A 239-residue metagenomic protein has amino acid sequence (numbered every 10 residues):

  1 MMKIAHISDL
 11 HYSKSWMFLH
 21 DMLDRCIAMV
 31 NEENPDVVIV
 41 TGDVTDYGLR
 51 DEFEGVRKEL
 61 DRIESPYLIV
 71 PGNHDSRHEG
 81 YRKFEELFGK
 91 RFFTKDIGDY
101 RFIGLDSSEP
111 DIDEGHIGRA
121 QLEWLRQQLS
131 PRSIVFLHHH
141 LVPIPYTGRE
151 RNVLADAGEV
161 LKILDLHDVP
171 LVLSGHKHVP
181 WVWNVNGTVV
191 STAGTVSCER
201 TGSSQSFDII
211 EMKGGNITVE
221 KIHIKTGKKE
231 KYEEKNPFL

Functional and structural regions predicted by a protein language model:
M1-A5, T94-G104, S130-I134, N184-V189: Beta-strand-turn-beta hairpins that frame and shape the catalytic cleft of phosphate-ester-processing enzymes
M1-R57: N-terminal active-site segment of His-dependent metallophosphoesterases
I7, S15-M17, D21, R25 (+1 more regions): Binuclear metal-dependent phosphoesterase catalytic core
I7-S8, V37-D43, Y67-N73, D106 (+3 more regions): Active-site neighborhood of phospho(di)ester-bond hydrolases with catalytic His/Asp-centered motifs
S13-S15, D46-D51, N73-G80, P110-D113 (+3 more regions): Active-site environment of divalent metal-dependent phosphoester hydrolases
R50-R126, E159-H167, D208-E211: Extended active-site neighborhood of metal-dependent phosphoesterases/phosphodiesterases
L129-Y146: Short acidic, glycine-rich surface-loop motifs adjacent to enzyme active sites
R149-G215: Conserved beta-sheet core of the metallophosphoesterase superfamily
